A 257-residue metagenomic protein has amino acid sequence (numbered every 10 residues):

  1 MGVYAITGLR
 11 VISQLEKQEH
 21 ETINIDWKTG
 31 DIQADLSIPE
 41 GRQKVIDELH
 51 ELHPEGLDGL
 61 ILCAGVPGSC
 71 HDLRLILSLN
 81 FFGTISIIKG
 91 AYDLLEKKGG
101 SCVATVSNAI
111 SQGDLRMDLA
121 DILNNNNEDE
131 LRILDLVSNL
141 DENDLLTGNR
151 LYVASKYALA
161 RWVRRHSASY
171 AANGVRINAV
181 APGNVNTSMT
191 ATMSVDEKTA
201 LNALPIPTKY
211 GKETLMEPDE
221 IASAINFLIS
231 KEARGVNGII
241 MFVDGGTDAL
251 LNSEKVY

Functional and structural regions predicted by a protein language model:
M1-I23: Canonical Rossmann dinucleotide-binding motif of NAD(H)/NADP(H)-dependent dehydrogenases/reductases, specifically
I25-G41, L49, L62-G65: Rossmann-fold cofactor-recognition segment
G65-C70, K98-A172, N184-T187: Catalytic loop of short-chain dehydrogenase/reductase
D93, A168-S169, R234: Alpha-helical segment proximal to the catalytic Tyr-Lys
R176, V236-G238: Short, small/polar-rich loop/turn modules that mediate ligand/substrate recognition or access, typified
A181-T192, D196: Short, flexible catalytic-loop segment of classical short-chain dehydrogenase/reductase
P207-I221, E232: A conserved structural motif in NAD(P)-dependent oxidoreductases
